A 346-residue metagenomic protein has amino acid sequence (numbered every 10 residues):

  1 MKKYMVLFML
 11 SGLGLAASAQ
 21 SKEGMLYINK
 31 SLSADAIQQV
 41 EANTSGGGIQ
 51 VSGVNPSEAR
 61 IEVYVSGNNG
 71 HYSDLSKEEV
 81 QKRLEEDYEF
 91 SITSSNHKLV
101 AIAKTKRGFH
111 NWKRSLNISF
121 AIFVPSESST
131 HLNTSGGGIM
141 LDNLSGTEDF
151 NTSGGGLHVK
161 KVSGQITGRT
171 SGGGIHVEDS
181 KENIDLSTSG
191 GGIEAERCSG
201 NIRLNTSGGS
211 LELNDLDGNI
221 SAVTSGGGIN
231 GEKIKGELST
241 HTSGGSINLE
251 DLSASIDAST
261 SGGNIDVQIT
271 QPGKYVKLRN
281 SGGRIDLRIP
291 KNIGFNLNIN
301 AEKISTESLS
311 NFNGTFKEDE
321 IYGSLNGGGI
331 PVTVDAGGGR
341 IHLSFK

Functional and structural regions predicted by a protein language model:
M1-K346: Intrinsically disordered, low-complexity terminal regions
